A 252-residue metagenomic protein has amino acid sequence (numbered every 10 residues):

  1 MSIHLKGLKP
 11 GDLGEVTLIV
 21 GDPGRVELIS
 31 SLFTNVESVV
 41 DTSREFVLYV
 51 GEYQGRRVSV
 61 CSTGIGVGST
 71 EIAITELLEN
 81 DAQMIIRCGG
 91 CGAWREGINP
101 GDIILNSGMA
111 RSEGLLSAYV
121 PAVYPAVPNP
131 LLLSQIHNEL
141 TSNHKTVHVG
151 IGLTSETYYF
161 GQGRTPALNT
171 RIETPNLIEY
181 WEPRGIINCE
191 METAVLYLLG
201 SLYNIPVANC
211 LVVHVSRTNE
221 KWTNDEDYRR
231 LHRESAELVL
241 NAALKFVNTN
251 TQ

Functional and structural regions predicted by a protein language model:
M1-Q135, E139: Metabolite-binding pocket within alpha/beta catalytic cores that recognizes anionic/polar moieties
L18-I19, V26, G66-T70, P125 (+7 more regions): Generic structural signal for well-ordered, non-membrane alpha-helical segments in soluble metabolic enzymes
N35-T42, H144-I151, V247-Q252: Flexible, glycine/charged-enriched surface loops at secondary-structure junctions
L78-E79, E182, S201: Non-catalytic positions within long, well-ordered alpha-helices that form the structural scaffold/packing of enzyme
Q83-M84, I187, P206: Short acidic/polar active-site loop segments enriched in Thr and Asp
A126-G185: Active-site rim beta-loop-alpha module in soluble metabolic enzymes
A194-D227: Zn-dependent metallopeptidase/amidohydrolase metal-coordination segment
R217-Q252: His/Asp/Glu-rich mid-to-C-terminal helical/loop segments that flank catalytic regions of hydrolases
